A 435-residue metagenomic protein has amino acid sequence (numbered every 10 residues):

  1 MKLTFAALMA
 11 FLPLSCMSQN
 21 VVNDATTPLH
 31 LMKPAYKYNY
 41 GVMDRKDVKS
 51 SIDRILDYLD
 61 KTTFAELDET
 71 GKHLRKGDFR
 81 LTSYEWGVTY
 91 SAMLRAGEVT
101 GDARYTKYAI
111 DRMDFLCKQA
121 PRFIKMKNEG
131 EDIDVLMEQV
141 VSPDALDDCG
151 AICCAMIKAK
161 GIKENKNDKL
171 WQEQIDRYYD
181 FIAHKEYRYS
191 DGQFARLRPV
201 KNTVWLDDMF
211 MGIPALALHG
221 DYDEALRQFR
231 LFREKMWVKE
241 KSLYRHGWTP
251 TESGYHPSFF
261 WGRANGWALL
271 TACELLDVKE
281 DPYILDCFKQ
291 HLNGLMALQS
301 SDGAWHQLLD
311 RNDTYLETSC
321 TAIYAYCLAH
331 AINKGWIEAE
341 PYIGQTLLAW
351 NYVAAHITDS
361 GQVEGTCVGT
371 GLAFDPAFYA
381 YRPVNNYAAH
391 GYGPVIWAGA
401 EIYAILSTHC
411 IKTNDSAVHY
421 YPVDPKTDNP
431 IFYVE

Functional and structural regions predicted by a protein language model:
M1-V21: Bacterial Sec-dependent N-terminal signal peptides
V21-G87, V99-T106, F115-C153, I157-L170 (+4 more regions): CBM-like carbohydrate-recognition segments
H73-R75, E129-Q139, Q193-V200, G247-E252 (+1 more regions): Short linear capping/connector segments at secondary-structure termini
S83, M93, A145-K160, T203-M209 (+3 more regions): Aromatic-lined, polymer-binding surfaces characteristic of secreted/periplasmic polysaccharide-degrading enzymes
D168-M211: Asp-box/WD-like beta-propeller blade repeats and closely related beta-sheet repeat scaffolds
T203-Q307, T314-A325, I337-G371, D375 (+2 more regions): Extended ligand-binding clefts on enzyme/binding-domain cores
